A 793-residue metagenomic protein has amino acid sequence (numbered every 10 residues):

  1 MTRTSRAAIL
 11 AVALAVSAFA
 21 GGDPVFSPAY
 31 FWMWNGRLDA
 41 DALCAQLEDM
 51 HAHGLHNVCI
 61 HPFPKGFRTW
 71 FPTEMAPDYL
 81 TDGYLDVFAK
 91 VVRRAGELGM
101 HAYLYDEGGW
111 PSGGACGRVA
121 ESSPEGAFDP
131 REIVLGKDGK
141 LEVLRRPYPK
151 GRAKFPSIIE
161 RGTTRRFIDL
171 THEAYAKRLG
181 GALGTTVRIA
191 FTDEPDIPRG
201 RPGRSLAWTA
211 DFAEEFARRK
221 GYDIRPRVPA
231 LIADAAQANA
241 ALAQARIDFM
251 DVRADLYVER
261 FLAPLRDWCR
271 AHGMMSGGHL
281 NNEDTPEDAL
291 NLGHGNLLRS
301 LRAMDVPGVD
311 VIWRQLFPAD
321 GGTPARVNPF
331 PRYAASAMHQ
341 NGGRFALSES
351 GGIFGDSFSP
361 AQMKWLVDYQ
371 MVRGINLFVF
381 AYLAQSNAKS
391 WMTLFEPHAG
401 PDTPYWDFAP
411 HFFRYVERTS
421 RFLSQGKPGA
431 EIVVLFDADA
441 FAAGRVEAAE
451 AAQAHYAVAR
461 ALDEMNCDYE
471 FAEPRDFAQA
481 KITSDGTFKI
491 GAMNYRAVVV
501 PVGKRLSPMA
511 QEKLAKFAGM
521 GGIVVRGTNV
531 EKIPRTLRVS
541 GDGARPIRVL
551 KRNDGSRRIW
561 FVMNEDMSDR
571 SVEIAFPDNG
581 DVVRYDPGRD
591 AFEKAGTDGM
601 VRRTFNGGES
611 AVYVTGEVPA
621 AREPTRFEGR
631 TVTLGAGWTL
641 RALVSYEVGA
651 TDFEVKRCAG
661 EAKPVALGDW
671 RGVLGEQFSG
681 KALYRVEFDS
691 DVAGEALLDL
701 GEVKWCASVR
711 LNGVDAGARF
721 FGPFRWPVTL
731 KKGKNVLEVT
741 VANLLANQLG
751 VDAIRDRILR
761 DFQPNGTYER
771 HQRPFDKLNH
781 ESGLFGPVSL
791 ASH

Functional and structural regions predicted by a protein language model:
M1-I9: Bacterial N-terminal signal peptides that target proteins for export
V12-A20: Hydrophobic h-region of N-terminal signal peptides that target proteins for export in Gram-negative bacteria
F19-N57: Mature N-terminal segment immediately following signal peptide/propeptide cleavage in secreted/periplasmic
S27-A29, L43-C44, N57, Y79-G117 (+7 more regions): Carbohydrate-binding surfaces of carbohydrate-active enzymes
R94, P111-G181: Catalytic and substrate-binding clefts that recognize carbohydrates or anionic sugar/phosphate headgroups
P619-A621, A742-V751: Short acidic/polar inter-strand loop motif in beta-rich domains
F688-S690, G694-N712, R719-F720, L737-V741: Aromatic-lined ligand-binding clefts that engage carbohydrates, nucleic acids, or primary amines
K731-G733: A glycine-anchored, Pro-Gly-centered beta-turn/N-cap motif
